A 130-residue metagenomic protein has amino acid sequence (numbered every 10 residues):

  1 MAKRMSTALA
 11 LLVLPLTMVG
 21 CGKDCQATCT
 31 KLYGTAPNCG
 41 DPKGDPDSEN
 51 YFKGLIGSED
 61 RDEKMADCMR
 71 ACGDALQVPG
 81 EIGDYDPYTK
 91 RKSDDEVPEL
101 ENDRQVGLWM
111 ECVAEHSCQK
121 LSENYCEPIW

Functional and structural regions predicted by a protein language model:
M1-G20: Sec-dependent bacterial lipoprotein signal peptides
C21-W130: Mature extracellular/luminal domains of secreted and GPI-anchored eukaryotic proteins, especially small
